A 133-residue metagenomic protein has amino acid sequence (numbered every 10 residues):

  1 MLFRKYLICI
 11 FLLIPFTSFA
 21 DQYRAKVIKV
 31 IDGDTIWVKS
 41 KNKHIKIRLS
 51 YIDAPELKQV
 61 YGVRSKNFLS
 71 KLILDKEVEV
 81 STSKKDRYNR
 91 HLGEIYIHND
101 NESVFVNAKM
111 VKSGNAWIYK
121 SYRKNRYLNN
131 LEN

Functional and structural regions predicted by a protein language model:
L2-L7, F11, F16-N133: Small beta-barrel nucleic-acid-binding modules, primarily SNase/OB-fold domains and secondarily Tudor-like barrels
